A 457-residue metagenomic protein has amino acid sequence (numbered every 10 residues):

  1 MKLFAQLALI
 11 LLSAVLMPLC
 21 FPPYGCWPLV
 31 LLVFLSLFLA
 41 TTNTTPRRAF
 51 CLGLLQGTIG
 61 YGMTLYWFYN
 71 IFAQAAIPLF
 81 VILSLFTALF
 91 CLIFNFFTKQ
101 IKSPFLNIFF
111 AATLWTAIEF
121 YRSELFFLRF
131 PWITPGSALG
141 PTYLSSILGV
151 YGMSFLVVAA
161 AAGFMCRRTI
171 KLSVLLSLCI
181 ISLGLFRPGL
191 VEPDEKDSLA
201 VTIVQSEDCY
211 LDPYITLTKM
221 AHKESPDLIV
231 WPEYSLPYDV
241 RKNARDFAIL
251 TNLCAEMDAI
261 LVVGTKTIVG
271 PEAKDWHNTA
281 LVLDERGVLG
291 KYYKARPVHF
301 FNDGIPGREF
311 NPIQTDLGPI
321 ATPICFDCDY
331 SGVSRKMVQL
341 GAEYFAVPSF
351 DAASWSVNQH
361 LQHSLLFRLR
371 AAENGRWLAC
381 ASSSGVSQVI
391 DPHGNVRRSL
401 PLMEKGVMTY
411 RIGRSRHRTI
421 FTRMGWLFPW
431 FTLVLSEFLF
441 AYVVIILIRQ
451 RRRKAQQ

Functional and structural regions predicted by a protein language model:
M1-L190, S356, F367, S382 (+2 more regions): Membrane-embedded alpha-helical bundles of multi-pass enzymes that act on lipidic or dolichyl-linked glycan substrates
P18-F21, L92, I203, A280-V282 (+4 more regions): Conserved hydrophobic/aromatic beta-strand scaffold that supports enzyme active sites
F21-L37, G60-L65, Q205, P226-D239 (+2 more regions): Short, conserved active-site loops that position catalytic residues or coordinate cofactors/metal ions across diverse
F68, F72, P78, S123-G152 (+4 more regions): Active-site catalytic loop in hydrolytic enzyme cores
L83, A112, L228, K242-V263 (+4 more regions): CN hydrolase (nitrilase-like) catalytic-core segments centered on the catalytic cysteine and neighboring Lys/Glu
F186-G304, I313-D316, I320-T322, F326: Soluble catalytic regions of membrane-associated enzymes that act on cell-envelope and secretory-pathway components
R453-Q457: Cytoplasmic C-terminal tails of single-pass
